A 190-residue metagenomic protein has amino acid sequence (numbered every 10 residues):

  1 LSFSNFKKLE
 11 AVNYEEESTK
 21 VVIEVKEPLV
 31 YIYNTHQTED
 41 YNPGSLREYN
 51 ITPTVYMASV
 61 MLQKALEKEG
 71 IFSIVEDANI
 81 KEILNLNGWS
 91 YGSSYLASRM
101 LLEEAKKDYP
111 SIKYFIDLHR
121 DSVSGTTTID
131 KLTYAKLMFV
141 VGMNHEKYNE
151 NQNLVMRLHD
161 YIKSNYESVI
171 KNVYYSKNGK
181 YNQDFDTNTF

Functional and structural regions predicted by a protein language model:
L1-N34, Y41: Non-catalytic propeptide/linker segments at domain boundaries
S18, V25-E27, M57, P110-K113 (+2 more regions): Extracytoplasmic
L29-N34, I74, Y114-H119, M138-V140 (+1 more regions): Soluble periplasmic/extracytoplasmic beta-strand elements of cell-envelope proteins
N34-E48, A78-N85, A135-M143: Acidic/histidine-rich, surface-exposed loop or edge segments in extracytoplasmic proteins
Q37-D40, N79-I83, R120-G125, N144-K147 (+1 more regions): Solvent-exposed loop/turn segments at secondary-structure junctions within structured extracellular/periplasmic domains
S45, Y49-T126: Catalytic-core regions of hydrolytic enzymes
S122-M156: A short, glycine/acidic-enriched catalytic loop
N172-F190: Active-site-adjacent mobile loop/cap segments within catalytic or ligand-binding domains
